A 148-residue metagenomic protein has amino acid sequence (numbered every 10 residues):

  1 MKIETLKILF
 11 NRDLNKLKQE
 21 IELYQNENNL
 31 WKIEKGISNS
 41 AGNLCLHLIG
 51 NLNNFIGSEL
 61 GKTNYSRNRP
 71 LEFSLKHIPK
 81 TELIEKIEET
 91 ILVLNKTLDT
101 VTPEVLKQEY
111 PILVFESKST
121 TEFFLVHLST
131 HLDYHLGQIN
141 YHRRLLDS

Functional and structural regions predicted by a protein language model:
M1-N15: Extreme N-terminal tail/first-helix region
K7-N11, N28-L71, I112-S148: Short, contiguous alpha-helical
D13-E20, N51, T90-V93, Q138: Amphipathic, well-ordered alpha-helical segments in soluble domains
K18-I21, C45, I84-I87: A generic alpha-helix structural signal
L23-L30, L98-Q108, R144-S148: Surface-exposed helix-capping loop/turn segments at secondary-structure junctions
L75-Q108, F123-H131: Acidic/histidine-rich alpha-helical segments that form the ligand environment of transition-metal centers
